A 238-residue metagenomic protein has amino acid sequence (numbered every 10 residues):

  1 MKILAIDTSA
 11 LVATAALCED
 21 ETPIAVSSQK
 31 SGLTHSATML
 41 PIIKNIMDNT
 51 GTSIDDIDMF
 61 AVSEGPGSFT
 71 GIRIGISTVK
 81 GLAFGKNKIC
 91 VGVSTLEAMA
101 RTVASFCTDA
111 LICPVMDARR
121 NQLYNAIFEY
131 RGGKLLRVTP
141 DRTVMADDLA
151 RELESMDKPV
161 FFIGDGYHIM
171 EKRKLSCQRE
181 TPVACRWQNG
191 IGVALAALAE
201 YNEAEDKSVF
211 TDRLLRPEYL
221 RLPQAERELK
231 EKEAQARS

Functional and structural regions predicted by a protein language model:
M1-P66: N-terminal beta-alpha supersecondary unit
D7, M39, F60, G67 (+4 more regions): Conserved small-residue
L11-Q29, E171, A184-W187, V209 (+1 more regions): Patatin-like phospholipase
T22, T34, I89-N189, Y219 (+1 more regions): Surface "functional belts" at beta-alpha junctions
K30-T38, F69-R73, S77, S94 (+1 more regions): Residues at secondary-structure transition points
D48-D55, F84-V93, E205-V209: Phosphate-handling active-site elements
A61-T95: DPxDG-like acidic metal-binding loop motif
V183-S238: Acyltransferase
